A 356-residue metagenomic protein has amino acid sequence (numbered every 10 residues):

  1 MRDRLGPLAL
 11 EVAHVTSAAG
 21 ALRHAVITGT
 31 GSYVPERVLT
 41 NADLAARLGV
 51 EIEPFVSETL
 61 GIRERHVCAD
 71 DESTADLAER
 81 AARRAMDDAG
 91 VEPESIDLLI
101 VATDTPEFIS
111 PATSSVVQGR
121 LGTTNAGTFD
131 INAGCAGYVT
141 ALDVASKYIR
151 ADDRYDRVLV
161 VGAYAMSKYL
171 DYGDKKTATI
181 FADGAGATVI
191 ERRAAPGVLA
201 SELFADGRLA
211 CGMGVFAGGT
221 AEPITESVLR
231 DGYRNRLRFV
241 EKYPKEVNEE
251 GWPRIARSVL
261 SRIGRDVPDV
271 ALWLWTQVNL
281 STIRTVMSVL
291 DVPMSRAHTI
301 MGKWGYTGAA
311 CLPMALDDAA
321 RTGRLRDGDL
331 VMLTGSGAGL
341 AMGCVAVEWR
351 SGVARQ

Functional and structural regions predicted by a protein language model:
R2-D70, D174-E246, R254, E348-Q356: Condensing-enzyme catalytic core mediating Claisen C-C bond formation in acyl metabolism
R4-L5, A9-A13, A75, E79-A82 (+7 more regions): Claisen-condensing/thiolase-fold acyl-transfer catalytic domains that form or cleave C-C bonds in fatty acid
T28, A102, N132, V158-Y164 (+2 more regions): Short beta-strand segments
V38-L39, S110-A112, L170-D174, M342-A346: Short acidic, glycine/serine/threonine-rich loops at helix termini
G49-E58, F108-G122, V160-M166, T225-L229 (+1 more regions): Acidic-glycine-rich active-site phosphate/pyrophosphate-binding loop
A81-D97, R254-A271, A319-R324: Phosphate/pyrophosphate-binding loops at sites that engage ATP/ADP/AMP, CoA/4′-phosphopantetheine, polyphosphate
S95-F108: Short beta-strand-loop/turn "lid" adjacent to the catalytic site in phosphate-handling enzymes
R150-A185: Flexible, glycine-rich active-site loops centered on histidine and acidic residues that chelate a metal or position
